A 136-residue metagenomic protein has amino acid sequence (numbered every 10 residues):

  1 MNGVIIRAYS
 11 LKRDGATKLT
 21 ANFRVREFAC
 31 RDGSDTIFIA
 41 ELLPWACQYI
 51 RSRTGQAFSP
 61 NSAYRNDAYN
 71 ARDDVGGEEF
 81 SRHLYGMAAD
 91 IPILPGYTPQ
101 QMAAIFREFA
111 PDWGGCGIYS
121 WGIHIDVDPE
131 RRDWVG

Functional and structural regions predicted by a protein language model:
M1-R53, D128-G136: Extracytoplasmic cell-surface/polysaccharide-interacting catalytic and binding patches
F23-F28, T54-S59, A88-P92: Generic detector of short, locally flexible boundary/turn motifs and exposed helical patches
R31-G33, P60-N66, G96-Q100: N-terminal start-of-chain detector that recognizes signal peptides and the immediate post-cleavage beginning
F38-A40, D67-R72, L94-G96, M102-F106: A short linear-motif detector with a strong N-terminal bias
I39-A46, Q56, P60, M87 (+2 more regions): Amphipathic alpha-helical interface surfaces
P44-V75: Extended, low-complexity, intrinsically disordered C-terminal regulatory tails of eukaryotic serine/threonine kinases
E78-G136: Catalytic cores and adjacent binding grooves of peptidoglycan-active enzymes
